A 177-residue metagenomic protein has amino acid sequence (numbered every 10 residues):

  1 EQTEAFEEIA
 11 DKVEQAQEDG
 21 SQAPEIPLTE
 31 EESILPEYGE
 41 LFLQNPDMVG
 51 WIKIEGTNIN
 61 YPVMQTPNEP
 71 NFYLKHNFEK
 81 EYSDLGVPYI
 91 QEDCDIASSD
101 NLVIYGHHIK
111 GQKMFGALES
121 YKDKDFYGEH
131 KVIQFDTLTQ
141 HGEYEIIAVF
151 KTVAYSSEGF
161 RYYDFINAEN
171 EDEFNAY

Functional and structural regions predicted by a protein language model:
E1-Y177: Solvent-exposed, non-transmembrane regions of membrane-associated and secreted proteins
